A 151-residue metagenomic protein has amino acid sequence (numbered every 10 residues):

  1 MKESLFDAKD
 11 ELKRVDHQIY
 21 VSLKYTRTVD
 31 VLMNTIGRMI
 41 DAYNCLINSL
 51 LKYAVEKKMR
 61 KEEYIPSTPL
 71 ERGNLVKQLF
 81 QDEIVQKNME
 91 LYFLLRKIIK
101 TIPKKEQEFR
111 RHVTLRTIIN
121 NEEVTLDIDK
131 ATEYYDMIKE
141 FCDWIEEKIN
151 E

Functional and structural regions predicted by a protein language model:
M1-N34: Charged alpha-helical initiation segments
F6-K9, K13, M33-I36, I40-N44 (+4 more regions): Generic structural signal for well-ordered, non-transmembrane alpha-helical segments in soluble/cytosolic regions
D10-K13, R27, G37, E62-G73: Compositionally biased, low-hydrophobicity segments enriched in charged and small polar residues
K13, H17-Y20, N44-V55, K97-Q107 (+1 more regions): Charged/polar positions within long, soluble alpha-helices
H17-Q18, V29-I40, G73-M89: Charged, low-complexity, helix/coiled-coil-prone segments
K24-E63: N-terminal interaction modules that seed assembly of large macromolecular complexes
N34, N44, N48, N74 (+3 more regions): Detector for Asparagine
K57-K139: Long, charged low-complexity segments
